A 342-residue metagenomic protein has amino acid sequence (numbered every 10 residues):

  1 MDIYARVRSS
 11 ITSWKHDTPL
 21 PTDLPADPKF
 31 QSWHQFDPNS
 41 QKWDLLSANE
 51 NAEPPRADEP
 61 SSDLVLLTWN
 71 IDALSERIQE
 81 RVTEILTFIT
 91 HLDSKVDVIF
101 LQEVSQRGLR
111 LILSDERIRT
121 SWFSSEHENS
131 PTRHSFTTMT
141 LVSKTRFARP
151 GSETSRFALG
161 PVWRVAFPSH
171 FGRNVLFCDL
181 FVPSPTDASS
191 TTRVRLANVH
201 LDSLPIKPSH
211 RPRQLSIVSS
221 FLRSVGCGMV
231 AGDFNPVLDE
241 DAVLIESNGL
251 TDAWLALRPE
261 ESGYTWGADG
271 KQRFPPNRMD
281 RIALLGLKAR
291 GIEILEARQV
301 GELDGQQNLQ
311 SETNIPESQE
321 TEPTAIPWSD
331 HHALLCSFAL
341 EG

Functional and structural regions predicted by a protein language model:
D2-P54, R223-G228, N235-G342: Metal-dependent phosphoester-hydrolase catalytic domains
I3-P55, I78, V98-R193: Structured beta-strand-rich core segments of catalytic domains in phosphoester-bond hydrolases
E59-P60, P183-T192, E246, R290-G291: Short, solvent-exposed loop/turn segments that connect beta-strands within catalytic domains and beta-strand-rich
S62-V65, H134-T137, F171-L176, T192-A197 (+4 more regions): Residues that flank catalytic or metal-binding motifs in active/ligand-binding sites
D63-V82, N129-P131, W163, F167-S169 (+1 more regions): Acidic/histidine-rich helix-loop elements that form or flank divalent-metal/phosphate-binding sites at the catalytic
V65-I71, I85-I112, C178, R195-V199 (+4 more regions): Active-site beta-strand/loop signature of hydrolases that rely on acidic residues for catalysis
R77-I85, V104, R133, S169-R173 (+4 more regions): Soluble or luminal CAZymes and related metallo-dependent hydrolases
P161-P168, H200-L204, E296-N308: Short, solvent-exposed aromatic-acidic interface loops
